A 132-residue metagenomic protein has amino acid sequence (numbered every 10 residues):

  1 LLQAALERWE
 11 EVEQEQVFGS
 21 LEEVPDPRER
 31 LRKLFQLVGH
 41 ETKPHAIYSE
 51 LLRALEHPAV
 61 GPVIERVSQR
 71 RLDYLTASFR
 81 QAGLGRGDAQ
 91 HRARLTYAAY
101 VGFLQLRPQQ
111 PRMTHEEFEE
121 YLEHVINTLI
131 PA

Functional and structural regions predicted by a protein language model:
L1-F18: An amphipathic alpha-helix adjacent to DNA-recognition modules
Q3-E7, F35-H40, E65: Alpha-helical transmembrane segments of multi-pass integral membrane proteins
E13, V17, T42-A46, L75 (+1 more regions): Short amphipathic alpha-helical interaction/hinge segments
E15-Y48, T96: Hydrophobic alpha-helical connector segments
H40-E41, A54, A99, T128: Conserved catalytic core of Hanks-type protein kinase domains
P44-H45, P58-G83, H91-R94: Amphipathic alpha-helical packing segments from all-alpha helical-bundle domains
Y48-A54: Generic transmembrane alpha-helix motif of multi-pass integral membrane proteins
G61, R80-A132: Hydrophobic/aromatic-rich alpha-helical bundle segments in the mid-to-C-terminal region
